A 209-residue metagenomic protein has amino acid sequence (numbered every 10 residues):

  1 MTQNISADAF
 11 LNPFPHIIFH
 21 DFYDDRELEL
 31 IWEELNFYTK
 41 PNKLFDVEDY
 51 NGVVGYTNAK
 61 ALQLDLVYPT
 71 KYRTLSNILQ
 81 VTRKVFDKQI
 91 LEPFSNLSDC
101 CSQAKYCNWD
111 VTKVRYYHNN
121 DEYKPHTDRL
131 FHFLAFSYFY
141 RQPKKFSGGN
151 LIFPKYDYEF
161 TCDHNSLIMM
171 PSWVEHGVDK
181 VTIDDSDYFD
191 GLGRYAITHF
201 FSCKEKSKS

Functional and structural regions predicted by a protein language model:
T2-D99: Non-heme Fe(II)/2-oxoglutarate
R26-L28, G55, N108, D121-P125 (+3 more regions): Short catalytic/ligand-binding loop motif for oxyanion handling, primarily in non-cytosolic enzymes, centered on
C101-S102, K144: Short, basic (Lys/Arg/His-rich) helix/loop patches that form interaction surfaces in the mid-to-C-terminal regions
Q103-Y116: A short glycine-rich, His/Asp/Glu-containing loop-to-beta-strand
T112-V114, A135-S137, I197-F201: A structural signal for short, well-ordered beta-strand segments
K113-D128: Conserved short histidine dyad/triad with adjacent acidic residue
F131, R141, F146-S209: Catalytic core of Fe(II)/2-oxoglutarate
